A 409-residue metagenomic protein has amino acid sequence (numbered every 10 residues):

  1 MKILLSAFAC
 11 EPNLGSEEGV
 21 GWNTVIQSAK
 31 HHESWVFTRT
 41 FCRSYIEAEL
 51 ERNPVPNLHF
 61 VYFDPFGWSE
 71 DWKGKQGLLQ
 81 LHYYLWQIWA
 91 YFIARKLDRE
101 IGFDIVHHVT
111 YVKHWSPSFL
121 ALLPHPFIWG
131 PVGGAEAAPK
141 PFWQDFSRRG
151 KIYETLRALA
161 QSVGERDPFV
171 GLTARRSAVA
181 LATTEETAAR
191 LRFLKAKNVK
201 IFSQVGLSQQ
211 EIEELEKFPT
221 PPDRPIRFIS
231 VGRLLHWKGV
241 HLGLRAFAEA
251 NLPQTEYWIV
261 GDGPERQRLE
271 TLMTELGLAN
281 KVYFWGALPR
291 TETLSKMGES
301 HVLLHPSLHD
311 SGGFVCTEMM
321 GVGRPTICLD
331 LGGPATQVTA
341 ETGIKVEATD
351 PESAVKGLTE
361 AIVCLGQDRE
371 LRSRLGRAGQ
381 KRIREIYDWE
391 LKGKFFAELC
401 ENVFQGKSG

Functional and structural regions predicted by a protein language model:
M1-P56: N-terminal subdomain of nucleotide-sugar transferases
G19, I226-E249, P264-E270: A conserved mid-protein helix/loop that constitutes part of the nucleotide-sugar donor-binding site
H59-V61, W129, L159-K217, D223: Donor nucleotide-sugar binding/catalytic pocket of nucleotide-sugar-dependent glycosyltransferases
R268-L288: Nucleotide-activated donor-binding/catalytic signature segment of Leloir-type glycosyltransferases, i.e., the conserved
A287-L288, S295-S300: Short alpha-helical donor nucleotide-sugar binding micro-motif in glycosyltransferases
L308: Aromatic "clamp/platform" in nucleotide-sugar-dependent glycosyltransferases that forms part of the donor/acceptor
P325-C328: Short hydrophobic beta-strand element within catalytic cores of glycosyltransferases and related nucleotide-activated
A335-V363, E370-L371: Change "using UDP/GDP/dTDP sugars" to "using nucleotide sugars
